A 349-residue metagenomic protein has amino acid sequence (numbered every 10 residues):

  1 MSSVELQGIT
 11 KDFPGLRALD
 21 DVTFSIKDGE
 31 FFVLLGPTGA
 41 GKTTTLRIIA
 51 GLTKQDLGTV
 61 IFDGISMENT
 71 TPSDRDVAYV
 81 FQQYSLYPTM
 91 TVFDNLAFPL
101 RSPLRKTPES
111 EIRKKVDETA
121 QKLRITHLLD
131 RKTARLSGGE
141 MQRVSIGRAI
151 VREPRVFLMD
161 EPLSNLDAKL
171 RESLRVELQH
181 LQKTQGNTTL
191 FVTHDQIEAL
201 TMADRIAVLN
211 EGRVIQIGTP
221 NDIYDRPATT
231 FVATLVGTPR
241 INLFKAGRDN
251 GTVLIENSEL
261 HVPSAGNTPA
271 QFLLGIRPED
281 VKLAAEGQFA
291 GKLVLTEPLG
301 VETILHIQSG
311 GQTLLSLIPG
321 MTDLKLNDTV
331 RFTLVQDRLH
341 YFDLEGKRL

Functional and structural regions predicted by a protein language model:
F13-R17: Short coil-to-beta microelement around the adenine-binding A-loop and adjacent beta1/P-loop entry of ABC ATPase
L35-P37: The feature captures the beta-strand-to-loop junction immediately N-terminal to the Walker
A50: Helix-to-loop junction immediately C-terminal to a conserved catalytic motif
D56-T59, E211, L339: Conserved coupling/switch loops of ABC nucleotide-binding domains, chiefly the family-specific signature
G58-S66: Conserved ABC transporter NBD signature motif
D76-A78, Q82, L86-F231: ABC ATPase nucleotide-binding domains
G251-L349: Non-catalytic connector elements of ABC transporters
